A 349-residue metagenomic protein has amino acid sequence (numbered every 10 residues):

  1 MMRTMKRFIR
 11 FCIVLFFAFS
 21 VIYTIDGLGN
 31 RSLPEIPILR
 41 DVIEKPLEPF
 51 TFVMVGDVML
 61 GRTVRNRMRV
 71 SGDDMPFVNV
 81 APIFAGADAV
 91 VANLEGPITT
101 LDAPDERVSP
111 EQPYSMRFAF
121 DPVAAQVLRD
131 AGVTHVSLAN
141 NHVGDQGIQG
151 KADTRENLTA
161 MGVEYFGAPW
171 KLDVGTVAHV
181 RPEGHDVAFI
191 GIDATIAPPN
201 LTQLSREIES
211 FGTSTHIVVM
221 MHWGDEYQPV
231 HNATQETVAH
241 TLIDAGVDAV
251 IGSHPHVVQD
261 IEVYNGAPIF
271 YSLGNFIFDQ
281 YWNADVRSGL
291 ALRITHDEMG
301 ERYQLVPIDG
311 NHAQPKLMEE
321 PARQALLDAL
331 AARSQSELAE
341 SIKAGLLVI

Functional and structural regions predicted by a protein language model:
M1-R7: N-terminal Lys/Arg-rich, disordered targeting/topogenic segments
I9-F11, F16-I349: Acidic, metal/ion-coordinating pockets
